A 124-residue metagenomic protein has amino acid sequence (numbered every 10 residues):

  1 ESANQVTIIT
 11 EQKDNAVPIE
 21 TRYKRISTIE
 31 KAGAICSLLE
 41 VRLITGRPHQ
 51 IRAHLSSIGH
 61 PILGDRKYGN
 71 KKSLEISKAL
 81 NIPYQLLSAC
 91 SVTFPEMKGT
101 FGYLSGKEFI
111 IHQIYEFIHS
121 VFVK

Functional and structural regions predicted by a protein language model:
E1-K124: RNA pseudouridine synthases
